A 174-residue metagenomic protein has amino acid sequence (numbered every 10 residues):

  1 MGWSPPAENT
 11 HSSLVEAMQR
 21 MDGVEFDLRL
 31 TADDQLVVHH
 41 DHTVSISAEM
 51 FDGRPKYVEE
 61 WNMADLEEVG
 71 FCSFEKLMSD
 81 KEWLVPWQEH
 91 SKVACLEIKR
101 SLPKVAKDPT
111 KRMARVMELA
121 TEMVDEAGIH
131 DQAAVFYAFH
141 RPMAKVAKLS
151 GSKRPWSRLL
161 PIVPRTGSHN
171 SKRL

Functional and structural regions predicted by a protein language model:
M1-L174: Phosphate-group recognition and catalysis centered on beta-loop-alpha active-site segments
